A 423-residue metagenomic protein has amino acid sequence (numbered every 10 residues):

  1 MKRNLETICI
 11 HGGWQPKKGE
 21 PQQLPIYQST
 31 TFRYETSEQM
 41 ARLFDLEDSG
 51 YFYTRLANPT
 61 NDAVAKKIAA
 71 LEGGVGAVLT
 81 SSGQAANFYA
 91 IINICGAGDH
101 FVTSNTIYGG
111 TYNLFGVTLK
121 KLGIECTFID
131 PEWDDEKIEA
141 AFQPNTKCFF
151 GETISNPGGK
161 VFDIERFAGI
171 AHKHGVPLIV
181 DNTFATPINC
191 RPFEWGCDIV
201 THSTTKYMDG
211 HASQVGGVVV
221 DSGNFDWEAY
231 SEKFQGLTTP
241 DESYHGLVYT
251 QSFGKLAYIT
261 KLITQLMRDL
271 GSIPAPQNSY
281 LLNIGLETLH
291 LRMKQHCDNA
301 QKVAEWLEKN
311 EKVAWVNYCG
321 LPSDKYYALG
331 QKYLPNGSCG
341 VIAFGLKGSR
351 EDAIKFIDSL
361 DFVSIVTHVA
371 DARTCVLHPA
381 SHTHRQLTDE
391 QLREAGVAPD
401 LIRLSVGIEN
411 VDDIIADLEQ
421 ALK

Functional and structural regions predicted by a protein language model:
M1-N58, K66: N-terminal "arm"/small-domain region of PLP-dependent enzymes with the aminotransferase-like
C9-Q15, A77-K309: Conserved PLP-enzyme active-site core in the AAT-like
G13-W14, Q28-Y34, G223-N224, L286-T288 (+6 more regions): Glycine-rich beta-alpha junction loops
T36-F88, G110-T118: Conserved N-terminal alpha-helix of the aminotransferase class I/II PLP-enzyme fold
G116-V117, E125-C126, A140, P144-K147 (+4 more regions): PLP-dependent enzyme catalytic core of the Aspartate aminotransferase-like
F149, G217-V219, V316, I342 (+1 more regions): Well-ordered beta-strand positions enriched in small/hydrophobic/aromatic, beta-favoring residues
L270-I273, Q277-S279, I284, T288 (+4 more regions): Conserved small-domain helix->loop->beta segment predominantly found in fold-type I
